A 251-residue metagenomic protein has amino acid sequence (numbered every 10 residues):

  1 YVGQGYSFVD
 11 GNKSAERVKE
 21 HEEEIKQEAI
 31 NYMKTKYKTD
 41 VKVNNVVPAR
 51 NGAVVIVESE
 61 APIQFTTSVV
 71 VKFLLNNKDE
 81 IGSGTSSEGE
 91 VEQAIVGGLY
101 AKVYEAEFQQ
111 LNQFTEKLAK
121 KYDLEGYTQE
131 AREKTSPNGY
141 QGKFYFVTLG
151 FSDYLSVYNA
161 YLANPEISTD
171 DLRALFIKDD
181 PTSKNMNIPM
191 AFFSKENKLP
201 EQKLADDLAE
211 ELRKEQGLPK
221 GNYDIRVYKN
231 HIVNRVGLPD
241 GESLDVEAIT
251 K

Functional and structural regions predicted by a protein language model:
V2-K42, A205-R213: Short, non-transmembrane alpha-helical segments in secretory-pathway proteins
M33, V43, V69, I188-M190 (+2 more regions): Generic structural hydrophobic/aromatic packing signal, biased to beta-strands
K34, P48, D179-P181: Sterically constrained small-residue positions within well-ordered secondary structures of folded domains
T39-F73: Exposed beta-strand-loop-beta-strand "reactive/processing" segments of non-cytosolic proteins
V41-V46, K220-V227: Surface-exposed patches in mature extracellular/periplasmic domains of secreted proteins
F65-V91, G217-K220: A short, surface-exposed beta-strand/turn
E90-N222, V236-T250: Metal-dependent nuclease catalytic core centered on acidic motifs
